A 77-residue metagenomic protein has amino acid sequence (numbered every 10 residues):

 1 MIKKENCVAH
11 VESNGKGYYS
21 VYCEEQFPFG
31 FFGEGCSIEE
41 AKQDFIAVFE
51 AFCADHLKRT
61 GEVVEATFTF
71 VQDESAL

Functional and structural regions predicted by a protein language model:
M1-V8, N14-K16, E40-L77: Short, charged, surface-exposed hinge/linker loops at domain edges that act as mobile lids or interdomain connectors
V11-P28: Short aromatic-glycine-(Arg/Gly/Cys) micro-motifs in beta-strand/loop hairpins
Y18, G33-G35, A66: Glycine-centered flexibility motif
V21-Y22, F32, D44: Residue-level detection of beta-strand scaffold positions
F27-E40: A short, exposed loop/beta-hairpin motif centered on an aromatic-Gly-Thr core
